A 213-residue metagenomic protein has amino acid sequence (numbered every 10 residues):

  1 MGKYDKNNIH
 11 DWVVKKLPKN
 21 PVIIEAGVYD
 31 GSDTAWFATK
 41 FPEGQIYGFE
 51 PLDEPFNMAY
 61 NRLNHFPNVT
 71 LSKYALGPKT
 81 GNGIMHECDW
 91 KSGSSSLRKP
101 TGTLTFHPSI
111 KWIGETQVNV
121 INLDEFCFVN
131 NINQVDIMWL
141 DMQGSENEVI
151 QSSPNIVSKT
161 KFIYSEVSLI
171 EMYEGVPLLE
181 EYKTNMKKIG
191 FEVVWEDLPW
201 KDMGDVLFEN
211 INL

Functional and structural regions predicted by a protein language model:
M1-L213: Phosphate/nucleotide-binding beta-alpha loop and adjacent structural elements of enzyme active sites
